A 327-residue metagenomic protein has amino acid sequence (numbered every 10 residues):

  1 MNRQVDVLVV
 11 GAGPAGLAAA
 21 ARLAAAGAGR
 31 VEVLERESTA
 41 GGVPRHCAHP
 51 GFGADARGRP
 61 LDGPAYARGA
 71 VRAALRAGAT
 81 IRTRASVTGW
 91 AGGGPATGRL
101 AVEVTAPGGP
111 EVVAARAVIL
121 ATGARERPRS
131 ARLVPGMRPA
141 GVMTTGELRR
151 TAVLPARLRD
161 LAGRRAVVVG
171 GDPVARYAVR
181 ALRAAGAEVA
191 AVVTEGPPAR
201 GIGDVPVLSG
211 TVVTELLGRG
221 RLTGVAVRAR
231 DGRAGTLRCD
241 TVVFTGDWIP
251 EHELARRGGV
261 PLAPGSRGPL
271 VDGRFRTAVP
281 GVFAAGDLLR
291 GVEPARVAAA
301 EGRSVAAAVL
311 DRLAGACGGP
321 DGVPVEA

Functional and structural regions predicted by a protein language model:
M1-D6, P95-T97, G318: Actinobacteria-biased recognition of intrinsically disordered, low-complexity terminal regions
V5-A65, G69, A73, A162-P206: Beta1-alpha1 glycine-rich phosphate/pyrophosphate-binding loop at the start of Rossmann-like nucleotide-binding domains
L8-V10, L34, V112-G123, L237-G246: Short hydrophobic core segments
G16-A19, P128, T145-L148, V174-V179 (+2 more regions): Short glycine/serine/threonine-rich phosphate/pyrophosphate-binding segments that cradle anionic phosphate groups
A74-V102, R176, R183-L262: A Rossmann-like FAD-binding core segment of flavoenzymes
L120, M143-A152, T241-V292: FAD-site-proximal beta/loop scaffold in flavoenzymes
A124-A166, G268-G273: Glycine-rich dinucleotide-binding loop and its adjacent helix/turn
A285-E326: A conserved FAD-binding loop/helix module that cradles the flavin
